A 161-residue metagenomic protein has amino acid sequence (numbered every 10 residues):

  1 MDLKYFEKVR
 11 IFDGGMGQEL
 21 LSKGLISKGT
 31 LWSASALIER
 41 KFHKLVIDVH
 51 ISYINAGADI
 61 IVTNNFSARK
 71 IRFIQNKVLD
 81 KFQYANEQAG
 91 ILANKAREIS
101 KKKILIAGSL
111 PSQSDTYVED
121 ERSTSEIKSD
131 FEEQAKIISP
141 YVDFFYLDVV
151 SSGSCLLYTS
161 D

Functional and structural regions predicted by a protein language model:
D2-R40, F66-F73, K102-S125: N-terminal small/glycine-rich loop or linker at the start of catalytic domains across soluble metabolic enzymes
G14, Y53, A93, F145: Conserved, mostly hydrophobic/aromatic
A34-R40, I60-A85, F144-L156: Glycine-rich, proline-tolerant flexible connector loops at the mouths of alpha/beta enzymes
A36-S52, K77-L92, S125-S129: Glycine-rich anion/phosphate-binding loops
Y53, Q134-I138: Generic structural signal for hydrophobic
A56, P140-Y141: Structural motif
I60, N86-A135: Active-site beta->alpha loop and helix N-cap motifs at the rims of alpha/beta catalytic domains
Y158-D161: Conserved small/polar residues in nucleotide/adenosyl-binding loops
